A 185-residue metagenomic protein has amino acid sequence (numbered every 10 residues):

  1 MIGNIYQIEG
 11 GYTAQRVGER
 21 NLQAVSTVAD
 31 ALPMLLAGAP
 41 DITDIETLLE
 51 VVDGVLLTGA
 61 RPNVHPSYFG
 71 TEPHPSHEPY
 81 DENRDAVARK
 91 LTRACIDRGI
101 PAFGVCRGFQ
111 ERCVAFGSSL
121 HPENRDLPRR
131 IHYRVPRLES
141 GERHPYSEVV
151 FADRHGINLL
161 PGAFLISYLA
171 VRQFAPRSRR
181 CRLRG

Functional and structural regions predicted by a protein language model:
M1-F103, V114, S118-H121, R125-A170 (+1 more regions): N-terminal beta1-alpha1 cap of cysteine-dependent amidohydrolase-like domains
G104, F109: Glycine-rich beta-to-alpha active-site loop
